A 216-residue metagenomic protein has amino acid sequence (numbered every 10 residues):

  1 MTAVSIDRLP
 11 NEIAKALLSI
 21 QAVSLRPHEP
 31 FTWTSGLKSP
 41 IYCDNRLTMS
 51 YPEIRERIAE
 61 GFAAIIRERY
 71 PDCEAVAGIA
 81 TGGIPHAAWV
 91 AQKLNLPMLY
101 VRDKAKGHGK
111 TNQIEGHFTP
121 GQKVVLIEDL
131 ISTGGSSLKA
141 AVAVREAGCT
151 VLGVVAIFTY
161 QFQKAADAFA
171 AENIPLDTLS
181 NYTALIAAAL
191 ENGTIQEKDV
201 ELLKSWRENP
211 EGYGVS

Functional and structural regions predicted by a protein language model:
M1-I127, G135-S216: PRPP-associated nucleotide enzymes
S132: Short active-site segment of divalent metal-dependent hydrolases/proteases that encodes the spacing between
